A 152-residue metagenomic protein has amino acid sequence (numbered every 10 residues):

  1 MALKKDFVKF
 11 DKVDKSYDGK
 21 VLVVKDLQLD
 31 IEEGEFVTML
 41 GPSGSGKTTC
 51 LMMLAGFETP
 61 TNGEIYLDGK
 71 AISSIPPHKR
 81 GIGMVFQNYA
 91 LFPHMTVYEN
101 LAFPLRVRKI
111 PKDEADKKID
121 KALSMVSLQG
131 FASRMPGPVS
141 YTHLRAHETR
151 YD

Functional and structural regions predicted by a protein language model:
K9, G69-S73, R106, P111-F131: Conserved ABC ATPase "signature" region
L40-P42: The feature captures the beta-strand-to-loop junction immediately N-terminal to the Walker
S45, T142-T149: Conserved small/polar residues in nucleotide/adenosyl-binding loops
A55: Helix-to-loop junction immediately C-terminal to a conserved catalytic motif
T61-A71: ABC nucleotide-binding domain "signature motif"
S74, R134-Y141: Conserved ABC ATPase signature
M95-F103: Short coil-to-helix segment of the ABC ATPase nucleotide-binding domain corresponding to the Q-loop/switch region
